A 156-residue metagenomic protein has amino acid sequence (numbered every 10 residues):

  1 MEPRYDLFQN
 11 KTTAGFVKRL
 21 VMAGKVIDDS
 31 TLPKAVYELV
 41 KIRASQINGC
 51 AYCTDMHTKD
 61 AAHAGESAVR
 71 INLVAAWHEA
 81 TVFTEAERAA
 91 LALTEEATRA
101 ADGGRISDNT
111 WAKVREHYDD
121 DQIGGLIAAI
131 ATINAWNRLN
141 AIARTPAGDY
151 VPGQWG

Functional and structural regions predicted by a protein language model:
M1-G156: Hydrophobic alpha-helical segments
